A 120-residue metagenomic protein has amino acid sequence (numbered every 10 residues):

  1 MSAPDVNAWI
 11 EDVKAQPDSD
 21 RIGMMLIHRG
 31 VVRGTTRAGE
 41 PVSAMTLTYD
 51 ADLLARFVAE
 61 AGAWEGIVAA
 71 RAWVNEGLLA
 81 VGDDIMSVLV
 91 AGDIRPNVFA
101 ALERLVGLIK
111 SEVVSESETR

Functional and structural regions predicted by a protein language model:
M1-M86, A91-R120: N-terminal, polar/charged subdomain of small-to-medium soluble alpha/beta proteins
